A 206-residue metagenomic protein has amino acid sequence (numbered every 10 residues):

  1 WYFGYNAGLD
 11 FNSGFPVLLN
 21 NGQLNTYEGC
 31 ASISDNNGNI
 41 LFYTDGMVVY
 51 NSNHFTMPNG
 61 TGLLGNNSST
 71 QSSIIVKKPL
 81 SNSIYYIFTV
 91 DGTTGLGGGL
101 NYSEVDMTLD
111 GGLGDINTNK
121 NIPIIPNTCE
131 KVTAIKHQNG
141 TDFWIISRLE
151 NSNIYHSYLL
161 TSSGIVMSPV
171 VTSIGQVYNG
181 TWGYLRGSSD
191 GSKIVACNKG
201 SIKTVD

Functional and structural regions predicted by a protein language model:
Y2-T70, V76-L80, V90-N117: Beta-propeller domains
F3, F42-Y43, I87-T89, I145-S147 (+1 more regions): Residue position within the beta-strands of beta-propeller blades
A7, A31, A134, V195-A196 (+1 more regions): A sequence-composition feature that detects small, non-aromatic residues
N25-N39, L64-S83, I124-D142, T181-S192: Structural signature of eukaryotic scaffold interfaces centered on beta-propeller domains
G29-C30, Y85, L100, F143 (+2 more regions): Residue-level detector of short, conserved catalytic/binding motifs and their immediate flanks
A31, G60, E104-D106, G114 (+4 more regions): Intrinsic disorder and flexible coil segments
T93-W144, R148-E150, S173-V177: Asp-box/WD-like beta-propeller blade repeats and closely related beta-sheet repeat scaffolds
G140-D206: Beta-propeller domains
